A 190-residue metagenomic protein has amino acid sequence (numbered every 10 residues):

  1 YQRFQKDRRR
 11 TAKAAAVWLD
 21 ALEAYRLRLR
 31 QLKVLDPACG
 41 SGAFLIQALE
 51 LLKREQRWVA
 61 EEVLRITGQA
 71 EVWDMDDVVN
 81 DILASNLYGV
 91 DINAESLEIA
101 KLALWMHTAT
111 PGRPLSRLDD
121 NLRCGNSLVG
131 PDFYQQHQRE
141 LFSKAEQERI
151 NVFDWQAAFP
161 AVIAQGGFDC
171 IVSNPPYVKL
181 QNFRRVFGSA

Functional and structural regions predicted by a protein language model:
Y1-A190: SAM-dependent methyltransferase catalytic region
